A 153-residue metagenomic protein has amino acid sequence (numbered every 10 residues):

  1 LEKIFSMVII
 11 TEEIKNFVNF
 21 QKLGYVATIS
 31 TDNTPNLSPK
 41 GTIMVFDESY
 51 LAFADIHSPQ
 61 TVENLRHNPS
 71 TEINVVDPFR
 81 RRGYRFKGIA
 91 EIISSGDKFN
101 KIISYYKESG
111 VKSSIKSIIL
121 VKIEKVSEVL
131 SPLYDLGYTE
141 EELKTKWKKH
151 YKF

Functional and structural regions predicted by a protein language model:
E2-I4, I89-S95, N100-F153: C-terminal edge-of-domain segments
E2-L23: Short, basic/aromatic recognition patches
I14-K15, T42, Y106-V111: A generic local secondary-structure boundary/capping motif
Q21-D55: Short beta-strand segments
G24, P69-T71, R82-F86, I115-I119 (+1 more regions): Generic beta-strand structural signal
P39-M44, V76-P78, G110: Short, flexible, solvent-exposed loop/turn segments with mixed acidic/basic and small polar residues
Q60-Y105: Short, structured beta-strand-loop surface elements
